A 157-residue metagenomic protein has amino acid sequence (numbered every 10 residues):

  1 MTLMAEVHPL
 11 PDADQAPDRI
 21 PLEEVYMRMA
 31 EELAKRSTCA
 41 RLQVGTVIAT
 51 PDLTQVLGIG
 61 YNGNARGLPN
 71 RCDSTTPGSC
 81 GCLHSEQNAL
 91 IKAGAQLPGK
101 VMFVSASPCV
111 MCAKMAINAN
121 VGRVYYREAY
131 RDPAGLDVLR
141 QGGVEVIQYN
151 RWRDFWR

Functional and structural regions predicted by a protein language model:
M1-R157: Zinc-dependent deaminase catalytic domain
